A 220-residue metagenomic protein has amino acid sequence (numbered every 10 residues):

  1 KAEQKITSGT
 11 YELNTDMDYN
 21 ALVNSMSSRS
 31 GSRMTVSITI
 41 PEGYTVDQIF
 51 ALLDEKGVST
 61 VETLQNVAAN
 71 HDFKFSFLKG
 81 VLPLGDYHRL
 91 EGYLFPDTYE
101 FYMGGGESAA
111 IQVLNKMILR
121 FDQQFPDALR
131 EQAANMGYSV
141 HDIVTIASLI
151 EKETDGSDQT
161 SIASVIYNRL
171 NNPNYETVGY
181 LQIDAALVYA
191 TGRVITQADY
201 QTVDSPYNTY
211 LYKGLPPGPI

Functional and structural regions predicted by a protein language model:
K1-Q124: Signal peptide-directed extracytoplasmic domains
G57-S59, F73-I220: Bacterial extracytoplasmic/cell-wall-associated proteins, especially those involved in peptidoglycan
